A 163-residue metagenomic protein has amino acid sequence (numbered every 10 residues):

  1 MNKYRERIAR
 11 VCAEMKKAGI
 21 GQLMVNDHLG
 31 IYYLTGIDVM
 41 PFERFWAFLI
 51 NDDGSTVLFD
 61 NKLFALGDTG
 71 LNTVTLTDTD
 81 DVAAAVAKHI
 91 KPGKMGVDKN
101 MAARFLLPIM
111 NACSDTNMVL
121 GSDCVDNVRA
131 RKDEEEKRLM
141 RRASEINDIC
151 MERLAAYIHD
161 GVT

Functional and structural regions predicted by a protein language model:
M1-E152: A composition/biophysics-driven feature that prefers long, compositionally simple stretches
A102, V162-T163: Short, structural beta-strand-to-alpha-helix junction motif
A156-V162: A charged, amphipathic alpha-helical module
